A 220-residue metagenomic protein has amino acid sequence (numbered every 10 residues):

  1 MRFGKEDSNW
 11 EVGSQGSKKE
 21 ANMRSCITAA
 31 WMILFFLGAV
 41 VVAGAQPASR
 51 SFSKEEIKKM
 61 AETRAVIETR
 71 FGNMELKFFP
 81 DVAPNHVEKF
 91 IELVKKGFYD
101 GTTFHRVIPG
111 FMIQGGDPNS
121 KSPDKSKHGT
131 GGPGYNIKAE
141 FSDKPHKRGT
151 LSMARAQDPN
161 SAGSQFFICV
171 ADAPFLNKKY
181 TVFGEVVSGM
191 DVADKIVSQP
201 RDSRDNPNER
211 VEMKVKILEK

Functional and structural regions predicted by a protein language model:
R2-E6: Extreme N-terminal basic, low-complexity initiation segments that serve as generic localization/processing leaders
D7-N9, N22: Intrinsic-disorder-associated, low-complexity terminal segments enriched in Asp/Asn/His/Tyr and depleted of Lys/Arg
E20, T28, L34, G38-K220: Cyclophilin-like peptidyl-prolyl cis-trans isomerases
